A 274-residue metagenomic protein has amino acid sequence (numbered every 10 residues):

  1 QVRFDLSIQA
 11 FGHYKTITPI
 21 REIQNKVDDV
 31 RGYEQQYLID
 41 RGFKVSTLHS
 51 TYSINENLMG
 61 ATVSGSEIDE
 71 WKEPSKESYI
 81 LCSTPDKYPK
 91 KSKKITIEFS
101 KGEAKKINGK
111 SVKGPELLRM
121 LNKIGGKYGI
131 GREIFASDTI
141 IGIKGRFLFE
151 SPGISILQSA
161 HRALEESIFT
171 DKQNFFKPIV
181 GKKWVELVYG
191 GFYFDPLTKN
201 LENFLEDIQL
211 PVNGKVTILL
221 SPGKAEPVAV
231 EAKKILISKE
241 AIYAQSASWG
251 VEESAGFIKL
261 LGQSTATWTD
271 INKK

Functional and structural regions predicted by a protein language model:
Q1-K274: Nucleotide-activated chemistry modules centered on ATP-dependent adenylation/adenylyltransferase
